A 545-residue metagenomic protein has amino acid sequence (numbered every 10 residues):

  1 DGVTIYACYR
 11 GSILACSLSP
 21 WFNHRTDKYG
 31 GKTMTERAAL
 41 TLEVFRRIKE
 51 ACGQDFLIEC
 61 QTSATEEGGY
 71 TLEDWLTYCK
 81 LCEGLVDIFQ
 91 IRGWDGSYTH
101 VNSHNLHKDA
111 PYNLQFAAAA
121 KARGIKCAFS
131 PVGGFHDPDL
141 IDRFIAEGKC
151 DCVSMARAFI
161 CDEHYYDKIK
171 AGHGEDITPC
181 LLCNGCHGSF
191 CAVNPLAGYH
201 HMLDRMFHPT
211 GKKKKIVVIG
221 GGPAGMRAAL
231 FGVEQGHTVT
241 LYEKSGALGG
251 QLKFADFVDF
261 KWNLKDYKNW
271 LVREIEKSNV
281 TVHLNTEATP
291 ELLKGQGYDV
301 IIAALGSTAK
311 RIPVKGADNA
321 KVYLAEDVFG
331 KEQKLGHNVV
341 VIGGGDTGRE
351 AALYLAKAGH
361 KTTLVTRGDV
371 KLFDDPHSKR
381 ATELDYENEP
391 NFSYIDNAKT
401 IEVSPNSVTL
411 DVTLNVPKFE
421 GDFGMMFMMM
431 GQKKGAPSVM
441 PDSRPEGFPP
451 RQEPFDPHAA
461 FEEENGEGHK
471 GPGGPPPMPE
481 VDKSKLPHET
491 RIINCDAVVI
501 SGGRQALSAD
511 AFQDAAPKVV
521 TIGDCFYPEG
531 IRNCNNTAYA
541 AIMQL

Functional and structural regions predicted by a protein language model:
D1-I219, P223, R227-E234, T238-V239 (+2 more regions): Flavin-dependent oxidoreductase catalytic cores
I5, I91, M155, I302-A304 (+2 more regions): Redox-cofactor binding/interface segments in oxidoreductases and associated redox assembly factors
V86, A436-M440, R444, F448-H458 (+1 more regions): Intrinsically disordered, low-complexity proline-rich regions
V86, C150, I275, Y298-D299 (+1 more regions): Local beta-strand N-terminus motif with an aromatic residue
T99-L106, D151, K253-F260, D369 (+1 more regions): Short beta-alpha connecting loops at secondary-structure transitions that line or flank enzyme active sites
P179-K213, W270, K277, G295-Q296 (+7 more regions): Extreme N-terminal leader/targeting segments of oxidoreductases
G211-Y242, H283-G297, A304-V314, E326-H377 (+6 more regions): Rossmann-like dinucleotide/flavin-binding elements
T238-K277, G330, Y354-T400, F526: Rossmann-like dinucleotide-binding cores of NAD(P)H-dependent redox enzymes
